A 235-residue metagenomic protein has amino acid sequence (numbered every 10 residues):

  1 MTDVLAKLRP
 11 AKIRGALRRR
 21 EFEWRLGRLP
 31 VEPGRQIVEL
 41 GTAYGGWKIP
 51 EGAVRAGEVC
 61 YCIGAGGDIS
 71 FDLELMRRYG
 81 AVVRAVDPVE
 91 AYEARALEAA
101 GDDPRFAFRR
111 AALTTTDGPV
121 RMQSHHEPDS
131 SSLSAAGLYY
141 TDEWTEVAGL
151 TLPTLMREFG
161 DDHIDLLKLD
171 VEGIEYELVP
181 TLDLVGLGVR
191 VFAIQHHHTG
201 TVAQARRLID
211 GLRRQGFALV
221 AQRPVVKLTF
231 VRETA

Functional and structural regions predicted by a protein language model:
M1-A235: Phosphate/nucleotide-binding beta-alpha loop and adjacent structural elements of enzyme active sites
